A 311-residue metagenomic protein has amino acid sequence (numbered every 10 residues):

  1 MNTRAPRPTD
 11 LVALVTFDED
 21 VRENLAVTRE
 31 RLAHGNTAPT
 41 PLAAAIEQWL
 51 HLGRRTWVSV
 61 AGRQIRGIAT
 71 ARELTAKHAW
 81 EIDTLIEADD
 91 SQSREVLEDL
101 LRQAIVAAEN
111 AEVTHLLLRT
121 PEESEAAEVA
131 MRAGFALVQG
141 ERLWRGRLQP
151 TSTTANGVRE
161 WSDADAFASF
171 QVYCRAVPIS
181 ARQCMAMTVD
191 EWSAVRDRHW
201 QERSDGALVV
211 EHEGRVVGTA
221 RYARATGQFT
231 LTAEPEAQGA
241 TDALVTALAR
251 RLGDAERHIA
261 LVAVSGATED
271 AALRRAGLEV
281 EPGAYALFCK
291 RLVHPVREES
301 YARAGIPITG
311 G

Functional and structural regions predicted by a protein language model:
N2-L25, G157-R182: A short beta-loop-alpha structural element at the N-terminal edge of CoA-dependent acyl/N-acetyltransferase catalytic
P6, A69-T70, R119-E122, H212 (+4 more regions): Structural motif
T16-D99, E211-T241: Conserved donor-binding loop and adjoining core beta-sheet/short helix segment in diverse acyl/aminoacyl transferases
W57, W80-L85, L101-I105, L143-R145 (+6 more regions): Short, structured motif recognition centered on aromatic/hydrophobic residues
Q92-V106, R132, Q238-L252: Conserved acetyl-CoA-binding loop-helix of GNAT-fold acetyltransferases
E98-S152, A166: Contiguous mid-protein beta-loop-alpha structural module that forms a pocket-lining wall or clamp of enzyme active
P121-E123, A133-T153, H258-G311: Active-site/acyl-donor-binding loops of N-acyltransferases
Q183-V217, R224-G227: Non-catalytic interaction/regulatory modules that flank or connect domains
